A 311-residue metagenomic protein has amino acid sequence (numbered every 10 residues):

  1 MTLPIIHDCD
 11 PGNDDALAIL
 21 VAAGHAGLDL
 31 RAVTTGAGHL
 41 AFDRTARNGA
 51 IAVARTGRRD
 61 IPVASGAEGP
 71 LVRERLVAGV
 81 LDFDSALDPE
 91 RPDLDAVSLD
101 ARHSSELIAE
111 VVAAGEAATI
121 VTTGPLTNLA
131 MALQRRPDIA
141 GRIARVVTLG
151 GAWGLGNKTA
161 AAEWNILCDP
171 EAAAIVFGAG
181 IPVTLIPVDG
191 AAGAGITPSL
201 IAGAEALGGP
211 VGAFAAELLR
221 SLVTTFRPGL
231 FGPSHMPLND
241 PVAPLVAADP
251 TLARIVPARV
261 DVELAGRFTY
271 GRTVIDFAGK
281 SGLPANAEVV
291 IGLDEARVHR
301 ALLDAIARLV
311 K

Functional and structural regions predicted by a protein language model:
T2, A18-A22, D29-L30, L167 (+1 more regions): Conformational coupling and interaction surfaces
T2, A46-G115, T119, P284-L293 (+1 more regions): Metal-dependent C-N hydrolase catalytic cores
T2-I51, P92-G193, P198: Active-site histidine-anchored catalytic micro-motif
H25, G36, A52-R59, V111 (+10 more regions): Change "in soluble alpha/beta enzymes" to "in soluble alpha/beta proteins
A37-T45, G66-A67, D100-A113, T224-V246: Short, charge-rich amphipathic segments
V63, V176, P244: A residue-level signal for conserved active-site and pocket-lining positions in enzyme catalytic cores
L76-F83, A160-E163, I201: Short, surface-exposed amphipathic charged segments that create phosphate/polyanion-binding patches used for binding
L87, W164, V262: Short clusters of hydrophobic/aromatic residues that line enzyme substrate/ligand-binding pockets
